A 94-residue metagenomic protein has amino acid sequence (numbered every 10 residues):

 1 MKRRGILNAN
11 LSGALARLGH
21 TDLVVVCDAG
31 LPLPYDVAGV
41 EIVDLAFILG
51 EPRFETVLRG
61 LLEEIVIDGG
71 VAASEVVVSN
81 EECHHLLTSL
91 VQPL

Functional and structural regions predicted by a protein language model:
R3, S12, A16-H20, V25-G69 (+1 more regions): N-terminal intrinsically disordered, cationic/polar leader segments that include organellar targeting peptides
L7-N8: Phosphate-interacting basic helix/loop segments used at nucleotide- and nucleic-acid interfaces
A73-V77: Structural motif
V78-E82: N-terminal leader/propeptide and maturation segments of large enzyme subunits in energy/redox metabolism and hydrolases
